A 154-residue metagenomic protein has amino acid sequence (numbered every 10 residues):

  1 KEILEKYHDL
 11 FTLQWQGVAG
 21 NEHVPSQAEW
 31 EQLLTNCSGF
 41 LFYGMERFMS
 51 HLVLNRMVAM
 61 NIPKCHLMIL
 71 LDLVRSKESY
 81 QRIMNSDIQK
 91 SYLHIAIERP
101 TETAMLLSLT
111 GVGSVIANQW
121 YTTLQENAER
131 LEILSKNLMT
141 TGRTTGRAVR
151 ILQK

Functional and structural regions predicted by a protein language model:
K1-R47: A domain-level signal for caspase-like cysteine endopeptidase catalytic cores and their zymogen-processing architecture
A19, H23, M45-S50, V74-E78 (+1 more regions): Short acidic, S/G/P-rich loop/turn micro-motifs used as interaction or catalytic elements
E22-P25, M49, I95-P100: Short, glycine/acidic-rich beta->alpha junctions
S26, H51-A59, T101-A104: Alpha-helical scaffolding within the catalytic cores of extracellular/periplasmic polymer-degrading hydrolases
S38-Y43, L67-L71, V115-I116: Structural motif
F48-N55, S79-N85: Glycine/threonine-rich flexible loop motifs
M57-K64, T110: Short, conserved loop/helix-junction motifs that constitute active-site signature segments in enzyme catalytic cores
L67, R75-K154: Active-site-proximal C-terminal subdomain of hydrolase catalytic domains
